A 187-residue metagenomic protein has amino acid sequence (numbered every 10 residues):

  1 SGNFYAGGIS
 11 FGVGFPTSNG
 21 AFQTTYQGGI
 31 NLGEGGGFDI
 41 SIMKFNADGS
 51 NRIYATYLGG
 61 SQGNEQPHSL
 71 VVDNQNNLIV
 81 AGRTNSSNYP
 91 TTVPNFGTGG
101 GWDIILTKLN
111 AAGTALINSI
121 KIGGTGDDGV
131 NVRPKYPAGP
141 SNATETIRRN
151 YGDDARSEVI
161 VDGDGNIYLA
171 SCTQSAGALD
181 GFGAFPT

Functional and structural regions predicted by a protein language model:
S1-T187: A sequence-level/structural motif corresponding to short, flexible coil/turn segments enriched in small polar residues
